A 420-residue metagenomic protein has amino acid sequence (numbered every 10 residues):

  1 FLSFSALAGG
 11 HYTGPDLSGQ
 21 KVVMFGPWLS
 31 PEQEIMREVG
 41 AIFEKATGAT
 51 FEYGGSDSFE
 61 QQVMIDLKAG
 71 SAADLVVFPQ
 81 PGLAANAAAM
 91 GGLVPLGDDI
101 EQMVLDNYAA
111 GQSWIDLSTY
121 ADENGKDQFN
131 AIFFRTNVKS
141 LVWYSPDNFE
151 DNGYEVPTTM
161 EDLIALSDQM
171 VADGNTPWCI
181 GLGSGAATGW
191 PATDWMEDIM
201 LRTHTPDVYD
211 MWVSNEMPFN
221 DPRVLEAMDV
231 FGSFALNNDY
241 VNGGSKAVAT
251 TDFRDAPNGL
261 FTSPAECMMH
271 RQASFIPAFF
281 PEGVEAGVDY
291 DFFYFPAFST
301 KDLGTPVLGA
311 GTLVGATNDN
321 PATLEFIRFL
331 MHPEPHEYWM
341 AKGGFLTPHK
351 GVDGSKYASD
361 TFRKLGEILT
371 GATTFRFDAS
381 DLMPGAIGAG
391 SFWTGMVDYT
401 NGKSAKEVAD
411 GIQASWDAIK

Functional and structural regions predicted by a protein language model:
L7, A110-W114, F293, M340-S391: Long, aromatic- and glycine/proline-rich binding clefts that accommodate carbohydrate-like moieties
G9-D16, P81-L141, P191: Hinge/lid segment of periplasmic solute-binding proteins
P15-L17, K21, E150, G174 (+1 more regions): Conserved C-terminal helix/tail region of periplasmic/extracytoplasmic solute-binding proteins
S18-L29, A49-G54, L75, N130 (+1 more regions): Short, well-ordered beta-strand elements
E38-W114, D147-T158, G259, M268-M269: Extracytoplasmic "Venus flytrap"/periplasmic binding protein-like
A41, D127, F275, P281-L346: Extracytoplasmic/periplasmic substrate-recognition and gating elements
D122-F134, S140, I164-M217: Extracytoplasmic/periplasmic solute-binding protein
S167-Q169, V213-V248, F295: Glycine-centered hinge/linker elements that transmit conformational signals in sensory and ligand-binding systems
